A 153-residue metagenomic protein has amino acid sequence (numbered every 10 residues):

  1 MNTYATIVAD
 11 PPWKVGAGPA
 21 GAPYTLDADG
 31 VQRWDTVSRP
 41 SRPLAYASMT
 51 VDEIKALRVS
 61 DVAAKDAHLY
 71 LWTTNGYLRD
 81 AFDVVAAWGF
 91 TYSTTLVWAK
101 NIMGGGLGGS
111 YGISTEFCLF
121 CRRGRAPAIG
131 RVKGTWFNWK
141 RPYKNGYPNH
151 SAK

Functional and structural regions predicted by a protein language model:
M1-K153: Class I S-adenosyl-L-methionine-dependent methyltransferase catalytic core
